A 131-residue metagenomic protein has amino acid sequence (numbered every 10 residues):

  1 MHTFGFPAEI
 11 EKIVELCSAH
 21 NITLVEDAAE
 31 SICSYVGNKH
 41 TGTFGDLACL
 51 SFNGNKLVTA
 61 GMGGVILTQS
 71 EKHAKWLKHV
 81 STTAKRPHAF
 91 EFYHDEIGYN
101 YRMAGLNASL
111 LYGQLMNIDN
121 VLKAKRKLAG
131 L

Functional and structural regions predicted by a protein language model:
M1-H2, L50: Glycine- and other small-residue-rich loops at beta-strand/loop junctions that grip anionic moieties
T3-N38, S70: Catalytic PLP-binding core of fold-type I/II PLP enzymes
S31-G37, F44-L131: Active-site region of PLP-dependent enzymes
